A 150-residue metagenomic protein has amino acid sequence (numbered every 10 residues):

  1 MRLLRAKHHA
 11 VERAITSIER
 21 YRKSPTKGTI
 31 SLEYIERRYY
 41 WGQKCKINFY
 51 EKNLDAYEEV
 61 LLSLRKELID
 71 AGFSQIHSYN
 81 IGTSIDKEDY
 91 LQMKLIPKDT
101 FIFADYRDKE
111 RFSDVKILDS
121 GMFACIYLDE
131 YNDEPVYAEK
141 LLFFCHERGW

Functional and structural regions predicted by a protein language model:
M1-W150: A solvent-exposed interaction/effector surface
